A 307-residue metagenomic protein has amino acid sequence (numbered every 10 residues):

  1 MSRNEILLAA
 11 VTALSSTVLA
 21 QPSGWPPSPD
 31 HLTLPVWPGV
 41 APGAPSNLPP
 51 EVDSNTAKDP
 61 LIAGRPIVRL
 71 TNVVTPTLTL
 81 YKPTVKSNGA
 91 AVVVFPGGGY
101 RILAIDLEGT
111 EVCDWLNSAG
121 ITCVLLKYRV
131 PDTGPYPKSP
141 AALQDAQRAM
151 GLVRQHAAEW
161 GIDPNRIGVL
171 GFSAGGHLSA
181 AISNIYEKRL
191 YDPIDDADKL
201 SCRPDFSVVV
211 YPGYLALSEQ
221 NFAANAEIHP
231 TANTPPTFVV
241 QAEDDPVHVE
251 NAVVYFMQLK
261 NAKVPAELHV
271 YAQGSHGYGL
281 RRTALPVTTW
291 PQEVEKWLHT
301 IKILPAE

Functional and structural regions predicted by a protein language model:
P22-S87: N-terminal cap/lid segment of alpha/beta-hydrolase-fold proteins
N88-G97: Short beta-strand element of the alpha/beta-hydrolase
P96-R101, E243: Active-site glycine-rich loops that stabilize anionic/oxyanionic intermediates across multiple enzyme folds
A104-D106, E111-V112, L126-D163, R281-V287: Catalytic nucleophile-loop/oxyanion-hole region of alpha/beta-hydrolase and closely related hydrolase-like folds
Q144-A232: Primarily recognizes the serine-hydrolase "nucleophile elbow" in alpha/beta-hydrolase and SGNH/GDSL folds
V239-Q241: Short beta-strand/loop motif that positions the catalytic acidic residue of the alpha/beta-hydrolase fold
P246-A252: Conserved alpha/beta-hydrolase "acid-adjacent" motif
V253-E307: C-terminal catalytic histidine-bearing segment of alpha/beta-hydrolase fold enzymes
